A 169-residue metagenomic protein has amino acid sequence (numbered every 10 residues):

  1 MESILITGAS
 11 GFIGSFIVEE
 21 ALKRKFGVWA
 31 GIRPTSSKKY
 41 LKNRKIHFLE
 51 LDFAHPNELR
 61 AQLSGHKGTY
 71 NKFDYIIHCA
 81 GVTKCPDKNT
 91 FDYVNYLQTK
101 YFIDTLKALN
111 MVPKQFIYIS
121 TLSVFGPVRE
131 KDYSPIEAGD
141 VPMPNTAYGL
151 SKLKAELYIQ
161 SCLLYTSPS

Functional and structural regions predicted by a protein language model:
I6-R24: N-terminal Rossmann NAD(P)H-binding glycine-rich loop of SDR-like oxidoreductase domains
T7, G31, I76-A80, F116-L122: SDR active-site strand-loop-helix element
G31-S36, F53: N-terminal Rossmann-fold cofactor-binding loop
D52-Y96, P127: NAD(P)H-binding glycine-rich loop region in Rossmannoid oxidoreductase-like domains and their noncatalytic homologs
H55, Q98-F102, D140, K154-A155: Conserved cofactor-binding/catalytic machinery of classical short-chain dehydrogenase/reductase
Y101-A147: Conserved Rossmann-fold NAD(P)-dependent oxidoreductase catalytic core, especially the SDR/UDP-sugar
N145-L164: Active-site Tyr-X1-5-Lys
Y165-S169: Conserved small/polar residues in nucleotide/adenosyl-binding loops
